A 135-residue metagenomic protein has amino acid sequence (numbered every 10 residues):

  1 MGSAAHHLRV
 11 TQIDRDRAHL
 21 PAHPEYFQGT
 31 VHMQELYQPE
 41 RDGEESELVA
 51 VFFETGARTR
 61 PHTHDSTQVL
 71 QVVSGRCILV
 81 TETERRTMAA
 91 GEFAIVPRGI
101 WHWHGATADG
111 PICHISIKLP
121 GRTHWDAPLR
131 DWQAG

Functional and structural regions predicted by a protein language model:
M1-E45, D126-G135: A short, N-terminal "cap"/entry segment at the start of jelly-roll beta-barrel domains of the cupin/DSBH fold
F27, P61, W103, H124-W125: Tryptophan-centric aromatic hotspots in well-structured domains and transmembrane helices
H32-E35, V49-H64, R98: Conserved short histidine dyad/triad with adjacent acidic residue
L48, V69, I95, D109-P128: A short hydrophobic beta-strand segment most commonly corresponding to one strand of the jelly-roll/cupin
A50-E54, T63-T81, I117-L119: Short, conserved beta-strand element in jelly-roll/cupin
T59-P61, L79-V80, H102-A108: Short beta-strand His + acidic residue motifs that chelate non-heme Fe in jelly-roll/DSBH and cupin folds
T83-G99: Short acidic-glycine-tyrosine-enriched beta hairpin
